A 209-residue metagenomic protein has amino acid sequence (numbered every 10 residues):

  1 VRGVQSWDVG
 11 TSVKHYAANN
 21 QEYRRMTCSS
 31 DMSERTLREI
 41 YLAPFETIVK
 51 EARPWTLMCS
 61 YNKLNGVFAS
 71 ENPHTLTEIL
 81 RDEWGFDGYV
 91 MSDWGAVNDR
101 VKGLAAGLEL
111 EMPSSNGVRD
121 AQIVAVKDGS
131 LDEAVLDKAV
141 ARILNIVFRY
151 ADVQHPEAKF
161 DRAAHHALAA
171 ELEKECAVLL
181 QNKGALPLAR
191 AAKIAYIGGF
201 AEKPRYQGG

Functional and structural regions predicted by a protein language model:
V1-G209: Glycoside hydrolase catalytic-domain context in secreted enzymes
